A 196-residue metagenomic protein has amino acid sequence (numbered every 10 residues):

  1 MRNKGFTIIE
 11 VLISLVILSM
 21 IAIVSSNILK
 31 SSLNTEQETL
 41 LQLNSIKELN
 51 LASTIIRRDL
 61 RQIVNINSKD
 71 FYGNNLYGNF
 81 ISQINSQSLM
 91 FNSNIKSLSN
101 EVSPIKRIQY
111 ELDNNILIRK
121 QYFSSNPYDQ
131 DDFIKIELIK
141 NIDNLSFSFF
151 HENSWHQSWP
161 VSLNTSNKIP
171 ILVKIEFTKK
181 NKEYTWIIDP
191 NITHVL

Functional and structural regions predicted by a protein language model:
M1-T7, E36-Q42, K180, P190-L196: Short, Lys/Arg-enriched, disordered terminal segments
R2-L29: N-terminal single-pass transmembrane signal-anchor helix
I28-T35, E183: Membrane-spanning helices that line or support transport/gating and their immediate boundary helices in channels
N34-N126: Extracytoplasmic beta-strand-rich oligomerization domains located immediately C-terminal to a leader/signal peptide
I66-N67, I136-F149: Structured surface patches comprising rigid loops and adjacent beta-strands/short helices at the edges of well-ordered
I105-R107, F133-K135, K182-T185: Short, mixed charged/polar active-site loops that provide acid/base catalysis or chelate metal/phosphate cofactors
S124-E137: Short aromatic-glycine motifs in intrinsically disordered, low-complexity regions
D143-L196: Short linear sequence signals and composition-biased patches located at protein termini or domain-edge surfaces
